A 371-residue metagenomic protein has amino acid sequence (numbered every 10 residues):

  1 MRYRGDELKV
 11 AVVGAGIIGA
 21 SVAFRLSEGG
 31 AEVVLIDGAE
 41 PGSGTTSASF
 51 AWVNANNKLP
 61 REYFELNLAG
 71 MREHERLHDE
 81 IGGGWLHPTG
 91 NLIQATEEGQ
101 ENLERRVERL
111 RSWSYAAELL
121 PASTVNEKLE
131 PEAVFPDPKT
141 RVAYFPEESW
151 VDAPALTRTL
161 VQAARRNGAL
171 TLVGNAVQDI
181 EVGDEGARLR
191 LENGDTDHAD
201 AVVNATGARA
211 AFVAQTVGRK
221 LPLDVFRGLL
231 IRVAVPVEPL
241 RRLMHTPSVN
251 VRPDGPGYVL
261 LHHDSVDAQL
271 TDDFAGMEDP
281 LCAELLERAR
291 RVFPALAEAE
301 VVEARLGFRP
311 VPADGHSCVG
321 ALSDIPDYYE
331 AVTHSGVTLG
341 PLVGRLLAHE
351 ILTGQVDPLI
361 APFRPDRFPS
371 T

Functional and structural regions predicted by a protein language model:
D6-L8, E192-A201: Core beta-strand elements of the Rossmann-like FAD/NAD(P) dinucleotide-binding domain in flavoenzyme oxidoreductases
K9-V34: N-terminal Rossmann-like FAD-binding beta1-loop-alpha1 element of flavoenzymes
F24-E28, A51-N54, G84-P88, T196 (+1 more regions): Active-site substrate-recognition segment that forms the wall of the catalytic cavity or substrate channel
E28-T46: Glycine-rich FAD pyrophosphate-binding loop
F50-K128, S248-N250, R288: Dinucleotide-binding Rossmann-like beta1-alpha1 core, especially the glycine-rich loop that anchors the ADP
R72, R76, A95-N167, V173 (+2 more regions): Flavin (FAD/FMN) cofactor-binding and adjacent substrate-gating region of FAD-dependent oxidoreductase domains
A153, F293-T371: C-terminal catalytic lobe of FAD-dependent flavoproteins
Q178-T196: Conserved beta-strand-loop-beta-strand element in the redox core of flavoprotein oxidoreductases
